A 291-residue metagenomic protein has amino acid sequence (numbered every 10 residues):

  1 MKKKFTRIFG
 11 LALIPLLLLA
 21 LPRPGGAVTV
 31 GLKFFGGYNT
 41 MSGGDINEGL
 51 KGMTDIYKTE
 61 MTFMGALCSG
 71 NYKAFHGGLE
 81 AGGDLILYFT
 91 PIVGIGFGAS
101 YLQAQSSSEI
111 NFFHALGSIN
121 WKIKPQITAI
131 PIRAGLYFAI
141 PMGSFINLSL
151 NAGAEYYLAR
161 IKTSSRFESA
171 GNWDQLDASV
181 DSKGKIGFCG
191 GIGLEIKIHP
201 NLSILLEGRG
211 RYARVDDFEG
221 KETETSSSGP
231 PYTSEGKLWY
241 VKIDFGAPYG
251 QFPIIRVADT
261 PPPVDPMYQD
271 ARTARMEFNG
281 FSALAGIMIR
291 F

Functional and structural regions predicted by a protein language model:
G10-A20: Bacterial N-terminal signal peptides
V28, Y88-I92, P141-F145, K197-N201: Outer-membrane beta-barrel channels and translocator barrels
T29-G31, E277-F291: Outer-membrane beta-barrel "beta-signal"
G31-K33, G94-G96, N147-N151, S203-L205 (+1 more regions): Residue-level detector of the transmembrane beta-barrel scaffold of outer-membrane proteins
F34-T40, F97-Y101, L150-L158, L194 (+1 more regions): Transmembrane beta-barrel strands of outer-membrane/channel proteins
M41-H76, S100-P131, Y157-K185, A213-F278 (+1 more regions): Extracellular/periplasm-exposed beta-strand and loop segments of Gram-negative cell-envelope proteins, dominated by
E80-G82, P131-G135, C189-G191, L284-G286: Membrane-embedded beta-strand positions in outer-membrane beta-barrel channels/transporters
L87, F138-I140, L194-I196, G210 (+1 more regions): Residue-level signature of outer-membrane beta-barrel architecture
